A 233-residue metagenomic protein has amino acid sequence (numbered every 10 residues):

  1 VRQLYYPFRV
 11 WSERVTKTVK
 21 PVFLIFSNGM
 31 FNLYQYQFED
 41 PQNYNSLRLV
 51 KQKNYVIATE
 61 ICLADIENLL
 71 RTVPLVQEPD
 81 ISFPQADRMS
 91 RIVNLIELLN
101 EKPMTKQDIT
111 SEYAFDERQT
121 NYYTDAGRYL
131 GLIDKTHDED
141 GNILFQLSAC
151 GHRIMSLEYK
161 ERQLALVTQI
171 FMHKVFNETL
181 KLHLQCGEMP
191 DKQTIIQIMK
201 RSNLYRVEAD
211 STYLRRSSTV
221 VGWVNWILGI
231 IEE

Functional and structural regions predicted by a protein language model:
V1, R9-D40: Nucleic-acid nuclease catalytic cores
P7-R9, P21-G29, A149-E161: Active-site/pore-lining binding-face segments in mid-to-C-terminal subdomains
N45-E233: Donor-sugar nucleotide-binding helix/loop cap in glycosyltransferases
